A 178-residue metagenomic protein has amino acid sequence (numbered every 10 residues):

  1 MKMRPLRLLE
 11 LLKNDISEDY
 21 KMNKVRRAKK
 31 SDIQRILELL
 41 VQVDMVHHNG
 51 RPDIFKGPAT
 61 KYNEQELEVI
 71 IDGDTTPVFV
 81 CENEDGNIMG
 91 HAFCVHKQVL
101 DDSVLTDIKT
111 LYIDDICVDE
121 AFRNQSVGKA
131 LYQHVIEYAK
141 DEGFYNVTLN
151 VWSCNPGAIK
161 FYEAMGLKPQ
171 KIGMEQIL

Functional and structural regions predicted by a protein language model:
K24-E38: A short beta-loop-alpha structural element at the N-terminal edge of CoA-dependent acyl/N-acetyltransferase catalytic
M45-L67: Conserved GNAT-fold acetyl-CoA-binding loop/helix
Q65-V80: A short helix-loop-beta-strand connector motif used in the catalytic cores of GNAT acetyltransferases and, in some
V80, N87-H96, C117: Conserved beta-strand in the GNAT
V118, N124-E137, A164: Conserved acetyl-CoA-binding loop-helix of GNAT-fold acetyltransferases
K129, S153-K171: Conserved active-site alpha-helix within GNAT-family acetyltransferase domains
K140-N150: Conserved GNAT acetyl-CoA-binding A-motif
T148-A158, E175-L178: Conserved beta-strand-loop-alpha-helix junction that forms the acyl-donor binding cleft
